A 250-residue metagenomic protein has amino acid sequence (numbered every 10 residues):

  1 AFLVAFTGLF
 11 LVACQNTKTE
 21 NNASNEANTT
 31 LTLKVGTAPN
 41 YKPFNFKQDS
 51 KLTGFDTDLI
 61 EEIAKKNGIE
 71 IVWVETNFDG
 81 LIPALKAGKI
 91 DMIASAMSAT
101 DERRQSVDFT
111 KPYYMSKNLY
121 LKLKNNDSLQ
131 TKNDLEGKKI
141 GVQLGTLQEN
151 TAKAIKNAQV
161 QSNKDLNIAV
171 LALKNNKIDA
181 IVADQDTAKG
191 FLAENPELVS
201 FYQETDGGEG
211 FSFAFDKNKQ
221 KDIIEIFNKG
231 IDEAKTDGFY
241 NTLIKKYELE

Functional and structural regions predicted by a protein language model:
F10-A13: C-terminal motif of bacterial Sec signal peptides marking the signal peptidase cleavage site
N16-E20, L147-K164, V199-T205, K229-E250: Ligand-binding clefts/hinges and TM-proximal coupling segments of bilobed small-molecule sensing domains
N25-M97: Extracytoplasmic small-molecule ligand-binding "clamshell" domains of the periplasmic binding protein/Venus flytrap
P39, M115-K122, K189-K229, E250: Periplasmic-binding protein-like
T57, V72-A84, D127, L144-L147 (+2 more regions): Short helix-initiation/N-cap motifs at beta->coil->alpha
T57-K66, N126, K139, L144-T146 (+1 more regions): Extended ligand-binding regions for polar small-molecule ligands
K65, E70-D134, V199-T205: Acidic, polar ligand-binding/catalytic clefts
M97-Q105, T151-K153, D179-G208: A ligand-binding cleft/hinge motif common to bilobed small-molecule-binding domains
